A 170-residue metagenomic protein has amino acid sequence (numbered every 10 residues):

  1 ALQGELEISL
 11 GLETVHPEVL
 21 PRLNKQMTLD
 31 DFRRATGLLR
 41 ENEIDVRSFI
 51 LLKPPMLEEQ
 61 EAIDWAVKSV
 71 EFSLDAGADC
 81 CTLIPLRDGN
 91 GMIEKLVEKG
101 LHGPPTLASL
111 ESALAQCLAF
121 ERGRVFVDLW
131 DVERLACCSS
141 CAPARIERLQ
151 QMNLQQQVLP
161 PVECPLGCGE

Functional and structural regions predicted by a protein language model:
A1, L23-Q26, A62, L96-V97 (+1 more regions): Short, glycine/charged-enriched secondary-structure capping and boundary segments
A1-I50: Radical SAM/AdoMet-radical enzyme domain recognition
L2-E5, T28-D31, V67-K68, G100-G103 (+1 more regions): Short, low-complexity, polar/charged sequence segments that are solvent-exposed and flexible
G11-V15, I84, W130: Anionic group-transfer/hydrolysis microenvironments
P17-K25, L52-Q60, V97-L101: Surface-exposed cleft-lining segments at the edges of enzyme active sites
D30-M92, L110-L129: Conserved C-terminal portion of the radical SAM core fold that forms the substrate/S-adenosylmethionine-binding
L74, L86-E170: Auxiliary Fe-S-binding modules of radical SAM enzymes
